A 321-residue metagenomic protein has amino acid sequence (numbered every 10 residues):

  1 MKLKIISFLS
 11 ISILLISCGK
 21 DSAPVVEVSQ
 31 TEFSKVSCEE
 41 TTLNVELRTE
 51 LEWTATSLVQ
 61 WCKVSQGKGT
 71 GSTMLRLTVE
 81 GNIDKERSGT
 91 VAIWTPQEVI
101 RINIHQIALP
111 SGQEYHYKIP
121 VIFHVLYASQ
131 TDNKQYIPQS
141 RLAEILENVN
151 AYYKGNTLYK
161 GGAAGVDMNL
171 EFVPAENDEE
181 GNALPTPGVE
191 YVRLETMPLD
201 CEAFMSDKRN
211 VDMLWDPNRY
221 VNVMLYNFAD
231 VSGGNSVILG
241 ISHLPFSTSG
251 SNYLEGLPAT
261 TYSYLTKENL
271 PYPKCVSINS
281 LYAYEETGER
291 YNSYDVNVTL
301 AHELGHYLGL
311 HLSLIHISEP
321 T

Functional and structural regions predicted by a protein language model:
L15-K35, R101-N103, I107-G112: Bacterial Sec-dependent N-terminal signal peptides
S29-T56: Solvent-exposed, low-complexity, repeat-rich "mucin-like" stalks and linkers
R48-R76: Surface-exposed binding patches on compact interaction domains or structured appendages
M74-S88: Extracellular/luminal low-complexity segments enriched in Ser/Thr/Pro
K85-Q97: A short beta-strand micro-motif common to beta-rich folds, especially ectodomain repeats
I107-V221, Y226-D230: Propeptide-to-catalytic entry region of secreted or membrane-anchored zinc metalloproteases
M205-Y307, L312: Active-site-proximal segment of zinc-dependent metalloprotease catalytic domains
I315-T321: Residue-level detector of conserved catalytic or cofactor/ligand-binding positions in enzyme active sites
